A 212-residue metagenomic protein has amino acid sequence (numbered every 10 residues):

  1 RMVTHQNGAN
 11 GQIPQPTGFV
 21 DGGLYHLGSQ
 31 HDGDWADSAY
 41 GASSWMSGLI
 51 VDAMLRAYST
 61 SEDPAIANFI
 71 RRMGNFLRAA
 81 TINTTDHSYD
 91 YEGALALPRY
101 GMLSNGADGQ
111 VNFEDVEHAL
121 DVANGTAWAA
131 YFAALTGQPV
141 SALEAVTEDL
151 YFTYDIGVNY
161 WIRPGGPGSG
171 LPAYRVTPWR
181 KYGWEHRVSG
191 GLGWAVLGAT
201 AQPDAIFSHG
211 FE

Functional and structural regions predicted by a protein language model:
R1-D204: Glycan-recognition and catalytic cores of secretory/periplasmic carbohydrate-active enzymes
P203-E212: Short acidic, low-complexity intrinsically disordered linear motifs used for protein-protein interactions
